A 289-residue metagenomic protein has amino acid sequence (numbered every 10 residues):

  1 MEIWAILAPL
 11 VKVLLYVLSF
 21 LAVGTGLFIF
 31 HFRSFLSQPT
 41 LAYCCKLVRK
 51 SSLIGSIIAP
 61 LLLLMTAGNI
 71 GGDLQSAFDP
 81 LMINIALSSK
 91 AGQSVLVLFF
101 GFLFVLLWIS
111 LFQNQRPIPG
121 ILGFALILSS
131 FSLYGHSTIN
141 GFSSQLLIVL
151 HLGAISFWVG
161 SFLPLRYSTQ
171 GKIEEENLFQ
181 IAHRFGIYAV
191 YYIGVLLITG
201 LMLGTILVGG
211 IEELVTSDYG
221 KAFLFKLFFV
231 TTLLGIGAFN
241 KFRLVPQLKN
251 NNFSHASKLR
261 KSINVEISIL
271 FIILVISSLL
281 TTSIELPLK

Functional and structural regions predicted by a protein language model:
M1-K289: Polytopic transmembrane helical bundles with strong interfacial aromatic enrichment
